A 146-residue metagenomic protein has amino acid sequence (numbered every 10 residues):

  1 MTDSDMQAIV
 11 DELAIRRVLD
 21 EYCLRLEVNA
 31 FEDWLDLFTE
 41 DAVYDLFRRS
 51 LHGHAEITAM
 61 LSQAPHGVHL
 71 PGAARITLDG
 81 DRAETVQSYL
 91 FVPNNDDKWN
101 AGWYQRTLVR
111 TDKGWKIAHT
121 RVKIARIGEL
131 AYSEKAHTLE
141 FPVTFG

Functional and structural regions predicted by a protein language model:
M1-V28, D33-D36: Short, low-complexity N-terminal intrinsically disordered segments enriched in polar/charged residues
V10, V28-A30, K135-G146: Flexible low-complexity loop/turn motifs enriched in small/helix-breaking residues
L26, F38, Y89-F91, R121-I124: Short beta-strand segments enriched in hydrophobic/aromatic residues within well-folded beta-rich domains
F31-F91: A solvent-exposed, acidic/Ser-Thr-rich amphipathic alpha-helical stretch
H69, A73, I117, K123-R126 (+1 more regions): C-terminal-biased regions
H69-G72, W99-Q105: Short, surface-exposed coil-to-beta transition loops
E84, A101-K135: Short beta-strand edge/turn micro-motifs at domain boundaries
V92-W99: Short, cysteine-centered beta-strand-loop-beta hairpins and adjacent loop/turn segments enriched in charged/polar
